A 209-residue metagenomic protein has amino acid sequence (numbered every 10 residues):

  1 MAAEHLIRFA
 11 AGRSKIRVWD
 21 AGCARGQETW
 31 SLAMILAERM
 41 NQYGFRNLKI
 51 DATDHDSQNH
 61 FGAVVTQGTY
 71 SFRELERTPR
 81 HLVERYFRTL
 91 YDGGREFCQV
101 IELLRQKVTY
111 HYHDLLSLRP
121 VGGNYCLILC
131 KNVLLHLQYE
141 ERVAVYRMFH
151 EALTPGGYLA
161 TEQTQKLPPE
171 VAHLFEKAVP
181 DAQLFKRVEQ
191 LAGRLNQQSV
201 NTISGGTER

Functional and structural regions predicted by a protein language model:
M1-W19: Conserved AdoMet
A3, A33-A37, H150: A structural alpha-helix within SAM-dependent methyltransferase catalytic domains
E4, R8, E38, S117 (+2 more regions): Active-site micro-motifs of SAM-dependent methyltransferase domains
S14-S31, K49-D51: Conserved class I S-adenosyl-L-methionine
R25-Y43: Conserved SAM-binding loop of SAM-dependent methyltransferases across substrates and taxa, primarily the Class I
Y43-L129, V133-H136, E141, L167: Extended basic-aromatic, gly/pro-enriched interface segments that bind polyanionic ligands
D56-F61, Y86-L90, E96-E102, Y112-G122 (+1 more regions): Class I (Rossmann-like) S-adenosyl-L-methionine-dependent methyltransferase catalytic domain, capturing the SAM-binding
V143-P155: A short glycine-rich, Lys/Arg-flanked "PGG" loop and its adjoining helix->strand segment in the class I
